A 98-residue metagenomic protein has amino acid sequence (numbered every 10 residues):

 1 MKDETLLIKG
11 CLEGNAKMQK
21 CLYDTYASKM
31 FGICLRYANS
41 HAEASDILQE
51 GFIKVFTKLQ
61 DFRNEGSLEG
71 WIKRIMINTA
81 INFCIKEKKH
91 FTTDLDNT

Functional and structural regions predicted by a protein language model:
M1-K29: N-terminal module of bacterial RNA polymerase sigma factors
I8-K9, K20, F31, L35 (+2 more regions): Solvent-exposed, non-membrane alpha-helical residues enriched in polar/charged side chains
L12-E13, F52-S67, K86-K88: Sigma70-family region 2
K17-C21, A42, D46, G70: Short, solvent-exposed positions on alpha-helices
Y23-H41, K58: Amphipathic, Lys/Arg- and hydrophobic-enriched alpha-helical face
G32, D46-I53, T57, G66-N78: Structural recognition of an alpha-helix C-terminal capping motif at a helix-to-coil junction
Q60-R63, R74-D94: Arg/Lys-rich amphipathic alpha helix in sigma70-family domain 2
